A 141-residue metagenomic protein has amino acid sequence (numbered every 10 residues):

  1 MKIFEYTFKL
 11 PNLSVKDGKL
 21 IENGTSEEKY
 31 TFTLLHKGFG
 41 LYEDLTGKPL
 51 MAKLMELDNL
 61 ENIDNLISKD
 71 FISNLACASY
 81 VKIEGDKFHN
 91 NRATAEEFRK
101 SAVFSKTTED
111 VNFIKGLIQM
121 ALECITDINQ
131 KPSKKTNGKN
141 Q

Functional and structural regions predicted by a protein language model:
M1-E22, A52, D58, E84-Q141: Charged interaction scaffolds used for protein-protein
E27-Y30: Glycine-centered positions within short beta-strands or beta-hairpins
F32, L66-D70, T108-V111, K115: Generic detection of long, well-ordered alpha-helical segments
L35-K37: Residue-level signal for threonine
F39-S68: Acidic, aromatic-enriched beta-alpha/helix-loop junctions
D70-A78: Elongated alpha-helical scaffolds
